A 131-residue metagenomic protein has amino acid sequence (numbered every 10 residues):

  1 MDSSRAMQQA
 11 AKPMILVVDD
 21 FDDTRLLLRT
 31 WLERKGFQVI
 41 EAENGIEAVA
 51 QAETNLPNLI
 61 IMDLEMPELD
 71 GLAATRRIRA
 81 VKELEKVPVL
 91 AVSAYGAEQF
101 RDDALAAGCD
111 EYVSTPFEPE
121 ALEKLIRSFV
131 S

Functional and structural regions predicted by a protein language model:
L26-R34: Charged docking surfaces used in two-component/phosphorelay signaling
G36-E43, Q51: Short hydrophobic/Thr-rich beta-strand motif most characteristic of the beta2 strand and flanking loop of CheY-like
N55-I61: Active-site beta3 strand of CheY-like receiver
M66: Receiver (REC) domain active-site loop signature in two-component systems and cognate sites in sensor histidine kinases
F117-I126: C-terminal output helix
